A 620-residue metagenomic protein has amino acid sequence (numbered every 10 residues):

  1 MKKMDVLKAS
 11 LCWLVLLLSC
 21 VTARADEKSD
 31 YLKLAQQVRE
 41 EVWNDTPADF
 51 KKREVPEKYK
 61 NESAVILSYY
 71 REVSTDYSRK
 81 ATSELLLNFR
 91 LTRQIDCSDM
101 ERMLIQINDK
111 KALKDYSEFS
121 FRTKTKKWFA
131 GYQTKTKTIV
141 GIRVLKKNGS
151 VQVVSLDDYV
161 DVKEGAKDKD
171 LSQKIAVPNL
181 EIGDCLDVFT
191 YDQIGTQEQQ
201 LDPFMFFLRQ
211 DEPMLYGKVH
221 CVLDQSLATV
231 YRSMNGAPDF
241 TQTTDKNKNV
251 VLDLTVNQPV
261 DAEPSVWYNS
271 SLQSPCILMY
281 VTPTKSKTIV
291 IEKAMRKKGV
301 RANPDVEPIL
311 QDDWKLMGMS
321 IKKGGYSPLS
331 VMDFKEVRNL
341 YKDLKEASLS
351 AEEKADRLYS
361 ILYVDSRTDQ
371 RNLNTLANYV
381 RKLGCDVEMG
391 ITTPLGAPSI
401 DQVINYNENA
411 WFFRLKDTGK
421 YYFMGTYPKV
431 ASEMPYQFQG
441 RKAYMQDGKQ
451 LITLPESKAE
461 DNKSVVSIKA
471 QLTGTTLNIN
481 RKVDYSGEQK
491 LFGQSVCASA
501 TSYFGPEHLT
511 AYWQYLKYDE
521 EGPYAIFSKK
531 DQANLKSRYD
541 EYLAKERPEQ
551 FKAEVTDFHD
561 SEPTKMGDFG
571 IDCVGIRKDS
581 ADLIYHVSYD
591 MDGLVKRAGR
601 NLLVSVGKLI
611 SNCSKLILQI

Functional and structural regions predicted by a protein language model:
M1-S29: Bacterial Sec-dependent N-terminal signal peptides
D26-M295, G299, N374, R381-L383 (+3 more regions): Beta-strand-rich, non-transmembrane domain signature
K137, R296-D369, N374: Secondary-structure boundary elements
I309-M332, M591-L594, N601-I617: Short, amphipathic alpha-helical interface elements at domain boundaries that mediate macromolecular binding
K354, W411-L415, V587: A short beta-strand motif that forms the metal-chelation/ATP-contact edge of phosphoryl-transfer active sites
G567, D582-N601: Extracytoplasmic beta-rich ectodomain segments of secreted or membrane-anchored proteins
